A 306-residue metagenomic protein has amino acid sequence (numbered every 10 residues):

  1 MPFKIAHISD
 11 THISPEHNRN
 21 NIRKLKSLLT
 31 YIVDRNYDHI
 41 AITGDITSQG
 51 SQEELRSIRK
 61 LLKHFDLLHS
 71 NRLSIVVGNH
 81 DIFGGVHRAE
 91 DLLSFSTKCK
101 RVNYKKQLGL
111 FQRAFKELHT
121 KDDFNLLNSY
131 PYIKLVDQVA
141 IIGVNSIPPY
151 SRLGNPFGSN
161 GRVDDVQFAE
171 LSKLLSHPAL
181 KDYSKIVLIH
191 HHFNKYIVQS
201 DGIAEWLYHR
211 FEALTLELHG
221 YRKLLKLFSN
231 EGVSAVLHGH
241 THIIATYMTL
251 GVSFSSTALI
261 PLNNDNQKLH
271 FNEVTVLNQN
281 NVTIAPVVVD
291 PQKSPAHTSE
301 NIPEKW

Functional and structural regions predicted by a protein language model:
M1-L67: N-terminal active-site segment of His-dependent metallophosphoesterases
P2-P15, Q138-R152, I186-L188, V252-I260 (+1 more regions): Active-site-proximal beta-strand elements of phosphoester/diester hydrolases
D10, I40, D45, I58 (+6 more regions): Divalent metal-coordination and catalytic microenvironments
H12-E16, T47-Q52, V77-E90, P149-G154 (+5 more regions): Active-site environment of divalent metal-dependent phosphoester hydrolases
S57-K173, H177-K181, L227-S229, N272-E273: Extended active-site neighborhood of metal-dependent phosphoesterases/phosphodiesterases
K63, V102, D201-L277: Conserved beta-sheet core of the metallophosphoesterase superfamily
Y150-R162, P178-G232: Active-site-proximal segments of metal-dependent phosphoesterases and phosphodiesterases across multiple
L277-W306: A short C-terminal boundary segment appended to hydrolase-like catalytic domains
